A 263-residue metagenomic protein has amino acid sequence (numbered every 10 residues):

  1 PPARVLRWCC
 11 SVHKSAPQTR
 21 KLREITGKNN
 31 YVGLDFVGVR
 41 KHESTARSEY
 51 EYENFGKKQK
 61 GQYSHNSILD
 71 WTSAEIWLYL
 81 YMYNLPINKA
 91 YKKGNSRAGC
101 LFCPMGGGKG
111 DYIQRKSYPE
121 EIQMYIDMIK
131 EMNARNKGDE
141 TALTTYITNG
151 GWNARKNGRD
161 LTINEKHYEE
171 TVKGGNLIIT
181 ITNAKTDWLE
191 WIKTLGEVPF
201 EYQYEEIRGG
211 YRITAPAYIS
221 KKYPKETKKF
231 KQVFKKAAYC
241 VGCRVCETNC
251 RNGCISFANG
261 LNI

Functional and structural regions predicted by a protein language model:
P1-V233: Nucleotide-activated chemistry modules centered on ATP-dependent adenylation/adenylyltransferase
C9-C10, C100-C103, C240-C246, C250: Short cysteine clusters
Y223-V245, G253-I263: Ferredoxin-like iron-sulfur electron-transfer modules
